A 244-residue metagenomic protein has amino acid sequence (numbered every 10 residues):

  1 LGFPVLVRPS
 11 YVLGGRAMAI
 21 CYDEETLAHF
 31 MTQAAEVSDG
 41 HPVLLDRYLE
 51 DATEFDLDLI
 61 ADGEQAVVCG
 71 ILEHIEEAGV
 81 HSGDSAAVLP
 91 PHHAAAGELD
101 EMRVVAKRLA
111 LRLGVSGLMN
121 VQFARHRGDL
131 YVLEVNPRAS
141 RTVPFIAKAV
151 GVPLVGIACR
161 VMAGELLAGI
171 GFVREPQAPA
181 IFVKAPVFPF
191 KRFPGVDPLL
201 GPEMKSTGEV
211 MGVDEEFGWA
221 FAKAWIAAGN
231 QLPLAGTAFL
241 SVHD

Functional and structural regions predicted by a protein language model:
L1-P4, G14-R16, I20-D244: ATP-dependent carboxylate activation and anion-phosphoryl transfer catalytic cores that bind Mg-ATP to form
